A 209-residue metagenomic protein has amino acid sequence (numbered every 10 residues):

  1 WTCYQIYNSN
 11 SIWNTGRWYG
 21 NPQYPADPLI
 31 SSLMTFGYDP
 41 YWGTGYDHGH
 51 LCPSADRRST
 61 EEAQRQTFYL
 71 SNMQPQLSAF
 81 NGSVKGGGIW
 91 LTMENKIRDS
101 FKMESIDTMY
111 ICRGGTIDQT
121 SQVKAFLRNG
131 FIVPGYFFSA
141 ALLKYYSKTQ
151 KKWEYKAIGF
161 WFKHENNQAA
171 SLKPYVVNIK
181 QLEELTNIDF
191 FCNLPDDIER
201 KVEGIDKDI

Functional and structural regions predicted by a protein language model:
W1-F36: Glycine/proline-rich, flexible active-site/cofactor-binding loop segments that harbor closely spaced acidic
P28-I209: Domain-level detector of nuclease and nuclease-like folds in predominantly extracellular/periplasmic contexts
